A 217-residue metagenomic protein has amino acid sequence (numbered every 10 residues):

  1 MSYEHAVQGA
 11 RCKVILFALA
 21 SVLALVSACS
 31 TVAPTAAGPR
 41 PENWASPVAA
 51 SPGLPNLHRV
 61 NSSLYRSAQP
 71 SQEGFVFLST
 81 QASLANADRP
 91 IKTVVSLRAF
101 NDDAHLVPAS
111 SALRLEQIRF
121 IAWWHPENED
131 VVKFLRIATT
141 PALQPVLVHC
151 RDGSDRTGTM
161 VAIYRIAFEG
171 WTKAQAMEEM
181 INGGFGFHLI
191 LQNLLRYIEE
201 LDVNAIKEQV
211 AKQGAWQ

Functional and structural regions predicted by a protein language model:
M1-E4, S62: A composition/secondary-structure signal for short, hydrophobic, low-basic-content segments with alpha-helix propensity
M1-S2, R11, A28, W44: Short intrinsically disordered, low-complexity coil segments enriched in acidic
Y3-A18: Bacterial N-terminal signal peptides that target proteins for export
L16-S27: Bacterial N-terminal signal peptides
L25-L147, T159-Q217: Cys-dependent protein tyrosine phosphatase-like superfamily
C150: Short cysteine clusters
